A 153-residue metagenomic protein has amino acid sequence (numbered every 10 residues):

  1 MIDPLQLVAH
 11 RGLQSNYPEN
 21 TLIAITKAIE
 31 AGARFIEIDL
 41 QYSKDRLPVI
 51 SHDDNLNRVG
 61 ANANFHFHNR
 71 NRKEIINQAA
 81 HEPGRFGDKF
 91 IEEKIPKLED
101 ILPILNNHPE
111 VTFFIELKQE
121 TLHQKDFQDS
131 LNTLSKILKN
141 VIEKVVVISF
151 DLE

Functional and structural regions predicted by a protein language model:
M1-E153: Phosphate-group recognition and catalysis centered on beta-loop-alpha active-site segments
